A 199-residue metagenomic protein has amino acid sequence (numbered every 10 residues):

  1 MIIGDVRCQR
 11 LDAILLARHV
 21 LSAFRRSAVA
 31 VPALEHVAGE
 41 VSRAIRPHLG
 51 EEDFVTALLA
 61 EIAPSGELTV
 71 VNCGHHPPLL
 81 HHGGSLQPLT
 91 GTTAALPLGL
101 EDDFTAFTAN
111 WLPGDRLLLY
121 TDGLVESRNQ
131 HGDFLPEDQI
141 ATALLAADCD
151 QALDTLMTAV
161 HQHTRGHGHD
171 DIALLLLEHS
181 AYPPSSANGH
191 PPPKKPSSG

Functional and structural regions predicted by a protein language model:
M1, L174-L175: Sensory beta-sandwich core in regulatory modules of signaling proteins
M1-V6, R10: Short hydrophobic beta-strand that contains or immediately precedes a catalytic carboxylate
I2, N72, L117-L119: Residue-level marker for buried hydrophobic side chains located in beta-strands that build the well-ordered beta-sheet
D5-V6, H75, Y120-G123, D171: DG-centered beta-turn motif at the end of beta-strands
L11-G91, F104, H163-G166, L177: Catalytic core of PPM/PP2C metal-dependent serine/threonine phosphatase domains
D12-A23, W111-H167, P183-P184, N188-K194 (+1 more regions): Active-site-proximal, acidic helix/loop segment immediately C-terminal to a metal-coordinating Asp/Glu
